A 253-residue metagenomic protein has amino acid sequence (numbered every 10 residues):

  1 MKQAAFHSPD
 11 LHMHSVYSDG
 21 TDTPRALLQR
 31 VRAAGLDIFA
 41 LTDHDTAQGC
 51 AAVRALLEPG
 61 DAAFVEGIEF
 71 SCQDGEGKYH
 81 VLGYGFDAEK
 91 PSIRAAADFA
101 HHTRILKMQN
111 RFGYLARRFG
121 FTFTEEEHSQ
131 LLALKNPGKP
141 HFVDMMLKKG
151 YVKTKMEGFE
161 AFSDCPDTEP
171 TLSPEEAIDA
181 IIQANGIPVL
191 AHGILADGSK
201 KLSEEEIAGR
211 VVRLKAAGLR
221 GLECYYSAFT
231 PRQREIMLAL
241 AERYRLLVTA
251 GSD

Functional and structural regions predicted by a protein language model:
M1-G77, D164, T168, L172-S173 (+2 more regions): An N-terminally biased module of ancient metal coordination in phosphate/nucleic-acid-related enzymes
L56-R213: Extended substrate/RNA-proximal surfaces in nucleic-acid metabolism proteins
